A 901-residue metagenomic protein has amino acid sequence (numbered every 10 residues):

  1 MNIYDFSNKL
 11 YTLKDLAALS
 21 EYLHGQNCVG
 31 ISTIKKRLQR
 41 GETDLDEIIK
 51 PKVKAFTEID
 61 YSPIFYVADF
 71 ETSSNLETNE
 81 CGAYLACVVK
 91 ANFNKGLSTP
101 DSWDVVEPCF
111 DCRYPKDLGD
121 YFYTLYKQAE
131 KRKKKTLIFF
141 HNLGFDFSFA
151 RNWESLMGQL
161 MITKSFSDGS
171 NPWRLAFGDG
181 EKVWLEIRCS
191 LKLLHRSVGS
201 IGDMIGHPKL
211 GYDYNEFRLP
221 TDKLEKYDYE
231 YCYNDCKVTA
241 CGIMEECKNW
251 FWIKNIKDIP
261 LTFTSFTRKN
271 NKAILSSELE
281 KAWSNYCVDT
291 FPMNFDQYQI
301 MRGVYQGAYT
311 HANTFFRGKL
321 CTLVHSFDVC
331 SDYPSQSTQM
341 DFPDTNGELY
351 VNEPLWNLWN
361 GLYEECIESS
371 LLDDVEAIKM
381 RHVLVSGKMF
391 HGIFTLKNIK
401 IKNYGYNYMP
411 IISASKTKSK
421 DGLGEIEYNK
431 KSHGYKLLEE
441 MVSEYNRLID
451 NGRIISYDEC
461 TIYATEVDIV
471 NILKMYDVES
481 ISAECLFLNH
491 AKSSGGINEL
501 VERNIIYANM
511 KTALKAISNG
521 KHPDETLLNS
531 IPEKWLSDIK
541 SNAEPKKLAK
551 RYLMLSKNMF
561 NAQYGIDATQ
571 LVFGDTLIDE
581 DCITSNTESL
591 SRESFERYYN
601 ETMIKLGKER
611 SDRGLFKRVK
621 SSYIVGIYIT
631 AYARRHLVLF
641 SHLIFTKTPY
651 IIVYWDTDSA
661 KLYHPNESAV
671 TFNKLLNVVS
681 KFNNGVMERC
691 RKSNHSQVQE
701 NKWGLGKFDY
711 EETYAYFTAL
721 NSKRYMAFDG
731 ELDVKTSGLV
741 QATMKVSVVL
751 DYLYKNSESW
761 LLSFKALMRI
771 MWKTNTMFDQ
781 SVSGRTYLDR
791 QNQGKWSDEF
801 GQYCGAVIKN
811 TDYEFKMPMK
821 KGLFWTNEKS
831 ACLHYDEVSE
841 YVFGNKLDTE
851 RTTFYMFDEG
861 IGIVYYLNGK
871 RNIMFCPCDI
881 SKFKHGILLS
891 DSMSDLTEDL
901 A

Functional and structural regions predicted by a protein language model:
L16-L23, A901: Short alpha-helical "recognition helix" segments of helix-turn-helix
E21-K36: Short, basic interhelical loop/turn and adjoining N-cap of the next helix at nucleic-acid- or acidic-partner-contacting
V53-I64, Y126-K131, R302-H325, H642-T646: A short acidic-Thr-Gly-centered motif at the start of a beta-strand
P63-S74, H325-F327: Two-metal-ion RNase H-like nuclease active-site motif
S98-P220, L224, E230-V238: Conserved DEDDh/DEDDy metal-dependent 3′-5′ exonuclease domain
F147-L156, M244, C330-T345, N666: Short active-site loop/helix that positions an aromatic residue
G199-N285, L637, D658: Acidic, Mg2+-coordinating catalytic module of metal-dependent nucleases/exonucleases that use a two-metal-ion mechanism
C247-F316, K400-I652, L662-A901: C-terminal, non-catalytic extensions of nucleic-acid polymerases
